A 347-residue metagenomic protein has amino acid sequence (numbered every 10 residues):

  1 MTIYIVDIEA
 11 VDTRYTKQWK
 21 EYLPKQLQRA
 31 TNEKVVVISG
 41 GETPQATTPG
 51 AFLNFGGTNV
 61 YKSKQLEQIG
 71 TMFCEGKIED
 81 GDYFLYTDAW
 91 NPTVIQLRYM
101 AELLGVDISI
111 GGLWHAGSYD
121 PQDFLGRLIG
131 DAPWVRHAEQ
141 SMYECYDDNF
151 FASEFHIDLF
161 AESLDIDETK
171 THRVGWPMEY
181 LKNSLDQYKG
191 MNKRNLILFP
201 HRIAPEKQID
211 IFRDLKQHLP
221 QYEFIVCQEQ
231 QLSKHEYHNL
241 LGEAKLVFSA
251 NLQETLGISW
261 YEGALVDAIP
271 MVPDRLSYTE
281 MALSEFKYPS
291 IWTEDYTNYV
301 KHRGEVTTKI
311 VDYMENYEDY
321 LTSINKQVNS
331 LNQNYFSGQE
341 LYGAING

Functional and structural regions predicted by a protein language model:
M1-Q96: N-terminal pre-catalytic "stem/leader" segment of glycosyltransferase-like enzymes
Y83-W90, E102-F124, D131: Active-site proximal beta-strand in glycosyltransferases
L128-N149: Membrane-proximal helix-turn-helix segments that form the acceptor-binding/catalytic region of lipid-linked
E144-D186: Donor nucleotide-sugar binding/catalytic pocket of nucleotide-sugar-dependent glycosyltransferases
M178-K207, R213-Q217: Conserved donor-binding/catalytic core segment of Leloir-type glycosyltransferases
N251-L252: Aromatic "clamp/platform" in nucleotide-sugar-dependent glycosyltransferases that forms part of the donor/acceptor
I269-V272, T279: Short hydrophobic beta-strand element within catalytic cores of glycosyltransferases and related nucleotide-activated
T293-G347: A charged, aromatic-enriched C-terminal amphipathic alpha-helix characteristic of glycosyltransferases across folds
